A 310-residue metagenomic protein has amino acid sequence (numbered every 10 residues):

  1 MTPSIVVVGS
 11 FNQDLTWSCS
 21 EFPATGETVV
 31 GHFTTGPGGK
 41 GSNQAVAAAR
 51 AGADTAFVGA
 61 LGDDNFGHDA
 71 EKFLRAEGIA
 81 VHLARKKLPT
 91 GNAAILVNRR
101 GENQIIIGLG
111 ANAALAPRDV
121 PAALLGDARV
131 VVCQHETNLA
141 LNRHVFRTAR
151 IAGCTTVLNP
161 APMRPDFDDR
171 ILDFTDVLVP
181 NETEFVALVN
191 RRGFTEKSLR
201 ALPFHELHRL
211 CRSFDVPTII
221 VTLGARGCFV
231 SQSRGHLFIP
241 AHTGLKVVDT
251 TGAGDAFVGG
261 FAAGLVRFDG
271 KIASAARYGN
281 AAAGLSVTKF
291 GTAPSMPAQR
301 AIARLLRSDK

Functional and structural regions predicted by a protein language model:
M1-A60, N65-D69, A76, K246-V247: Glycine-rich phosphate/adenosyl-contacting loop at the front of the ribokinase-like
M1-V6, P165, E196-K310: Conserved phosphate-binding/catalytic region of the ribokinase-like
F22-V30, N181, T195, F238-H242: Short glycine/proline- and charge-enriched loop/turn segments that cap or connect secondary-structure elements
F73-L88: A glycine-rich helix N-cap at a beta->alpha junction
A76-G78, G110-A116, V157-M163: Short gly/ser/thr-rich secondary-structure transition/capping motifs
R85, I95-H135: Conserved phosphate-binding/catalytic loop of the ribokinase/pfkB sugar-kinase fold
R129-F204, R209, R226-C228: Conserved beta-alpha-beta core of the PfkB/ribokinase-like small-molecule kinase fold
